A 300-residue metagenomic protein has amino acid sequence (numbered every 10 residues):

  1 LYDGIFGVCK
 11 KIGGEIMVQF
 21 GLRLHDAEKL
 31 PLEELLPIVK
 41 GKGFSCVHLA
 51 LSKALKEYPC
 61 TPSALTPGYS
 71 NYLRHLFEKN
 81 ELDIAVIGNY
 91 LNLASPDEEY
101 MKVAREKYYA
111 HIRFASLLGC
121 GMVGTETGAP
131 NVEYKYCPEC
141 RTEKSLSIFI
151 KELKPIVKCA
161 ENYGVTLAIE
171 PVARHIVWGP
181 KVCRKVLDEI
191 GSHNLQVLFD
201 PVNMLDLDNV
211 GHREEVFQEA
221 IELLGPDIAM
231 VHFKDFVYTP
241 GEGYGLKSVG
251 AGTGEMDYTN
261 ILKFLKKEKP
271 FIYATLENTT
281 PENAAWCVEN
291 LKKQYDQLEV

Functional and structural regions predicted by a protein language model:
L1-I16: Short, Lys/Arg-enriched N-terminal segments with co-localized hydrophobic residues within the first ~10-30 amino acids
Q19-L22, V47, I150-A251, E255: Acidic/histidine-rich catalytic cores of soluble enzymes
R23-A27, A50-A54, N89-N92, G128-P130 (+4 more regions): Active-site beta-loop-alpha junctions enriched in small/polar residues
K29-V39, V103-I112, R213-A220: Short, acidic/polar
E33-E34, N71, L76-K79, A94-V197: Active-site acidic/histidine proton-transfer and metal-coordination neighborhood in alpha/beta enzyme cores
L35-S52, G119: Catalytic domains of carbohydrate-active enzymes, especially glycoside hydrolases
V39, V47, F77, A104 (+5 more regions): Conserved, mostly hydrophobic/aromatic
A50-Y72: Glycine-rich, proline-tolerant flexible connector loops at the mouths of alpha/beta enzymes
